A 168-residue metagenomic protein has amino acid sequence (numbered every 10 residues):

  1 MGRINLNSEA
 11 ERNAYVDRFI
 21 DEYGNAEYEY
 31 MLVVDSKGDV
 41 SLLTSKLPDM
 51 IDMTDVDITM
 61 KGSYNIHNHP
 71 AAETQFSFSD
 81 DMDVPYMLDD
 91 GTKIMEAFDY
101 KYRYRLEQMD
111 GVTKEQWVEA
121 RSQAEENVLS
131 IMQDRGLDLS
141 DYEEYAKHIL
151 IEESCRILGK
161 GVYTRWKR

Functional and structural regions predicted by a protein language model:
M1-A10: Low-complexity, glycine/serine/proline-rich disordered segments that function as export/translocation leaders
M1-G2, M50-R168: Active-site-proximal loop/helix of nucleotide/amide-processing enzymes and allied scaffolds
E11-R18: Short Pro/Gly-enriched beta-strand edge/turn motifs at strand-loop
Y23-E27: A short catalytic or substrate-binding loop motif that flags glycine-/basic-rich loops and adjacent residues that bind
Y28-S36, M95-F98: Short beta-strand scaffold segments in enzyme catalytic cores
D35-K37, K46-L47, H69: Short glycine-rich, polar/acidic loop-and-turn segments at beta strand-coil junctions
V40-S41, T164: Short secondary-structure junctions
S41-I51: Structured interaction and signal-relay segments at domain junctions
